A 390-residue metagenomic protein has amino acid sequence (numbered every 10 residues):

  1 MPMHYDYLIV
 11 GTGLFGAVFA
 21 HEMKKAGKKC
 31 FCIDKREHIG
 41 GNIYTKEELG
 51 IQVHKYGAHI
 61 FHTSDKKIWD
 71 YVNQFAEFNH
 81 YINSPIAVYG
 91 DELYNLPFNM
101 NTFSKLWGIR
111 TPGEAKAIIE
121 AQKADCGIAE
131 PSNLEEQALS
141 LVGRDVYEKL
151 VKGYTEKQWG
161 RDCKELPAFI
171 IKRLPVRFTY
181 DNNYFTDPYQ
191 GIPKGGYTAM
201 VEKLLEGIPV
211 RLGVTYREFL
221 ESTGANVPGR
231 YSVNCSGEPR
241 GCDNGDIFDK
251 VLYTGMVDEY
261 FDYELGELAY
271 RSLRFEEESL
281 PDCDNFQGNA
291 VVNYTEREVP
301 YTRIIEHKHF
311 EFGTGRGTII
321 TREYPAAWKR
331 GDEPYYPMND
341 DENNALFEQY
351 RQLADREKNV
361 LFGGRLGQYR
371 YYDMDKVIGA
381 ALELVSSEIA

Functional and structural regions predicted by a protein language model:
Y7-C32: N-terminal Rossmann-like FAD-binding beta1-loop-alpha1 element of flavoenzymes
L14-F15, E37-I39, N101, E156 (+5 more regions): Short, solvent-exposed loop/turn segments at secondary-structure junctions
K24-L49: Glycine-rich FAD pyrophosphate-binding loop
L49-D125: Dinucleotide-binding Rossmann-like beta1-alpha1 core, especially the glycine-rich loop that anchors the ADP
G90-Y94, N101-A225, Y231-S232, N244-I247: Active-site/ligand-binding neighborhood in enzyme catalytic cores
E218-A225, Y231-C235, P239, N244-L353: Mid-domain catalytic core of redox enzymes that form a hydrophobic substrate pocket/lid adjacent to a catalytic redox
P337-A390: C-terminal catalytic lobe of FAD-dependent flavoproteins
